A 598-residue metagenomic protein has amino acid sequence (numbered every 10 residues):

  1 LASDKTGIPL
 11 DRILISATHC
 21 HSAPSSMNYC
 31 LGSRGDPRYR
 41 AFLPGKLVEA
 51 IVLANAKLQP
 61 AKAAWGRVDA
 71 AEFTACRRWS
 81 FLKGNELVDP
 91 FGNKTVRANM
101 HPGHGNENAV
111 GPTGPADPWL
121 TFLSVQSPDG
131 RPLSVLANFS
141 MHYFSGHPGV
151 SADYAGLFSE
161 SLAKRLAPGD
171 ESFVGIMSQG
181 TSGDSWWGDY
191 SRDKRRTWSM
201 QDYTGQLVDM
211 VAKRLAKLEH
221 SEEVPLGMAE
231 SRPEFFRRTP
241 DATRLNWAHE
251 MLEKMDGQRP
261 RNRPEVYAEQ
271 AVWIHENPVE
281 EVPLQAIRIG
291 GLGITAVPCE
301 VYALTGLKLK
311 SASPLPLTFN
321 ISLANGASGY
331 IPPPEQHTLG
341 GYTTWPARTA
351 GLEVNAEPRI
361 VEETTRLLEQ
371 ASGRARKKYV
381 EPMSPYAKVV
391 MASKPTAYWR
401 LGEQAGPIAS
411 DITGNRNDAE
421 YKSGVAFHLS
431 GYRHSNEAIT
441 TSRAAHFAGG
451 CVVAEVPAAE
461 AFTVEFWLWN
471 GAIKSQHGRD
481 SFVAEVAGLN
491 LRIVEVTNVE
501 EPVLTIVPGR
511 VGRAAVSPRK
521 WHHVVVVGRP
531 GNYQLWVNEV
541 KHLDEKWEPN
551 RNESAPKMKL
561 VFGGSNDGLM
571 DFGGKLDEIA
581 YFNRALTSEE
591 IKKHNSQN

Functional and structural regions predicted by a protein language model:
L1-K388: Non-catalytic substrate/cofactor recognition surfaces at enzyme active-site rims
S145-G146, Y330, A405-D411, K474-S475 (+1 more regions): Short, solvent-exposed loop/turn elements at domain surfaces
K378-C451, G471-I473, A487-G488, N550-E553 (+1 more regions): Extracytoplasmic low-complexity segments
P385-V390, R443-T463, G509-A515, N566: Short surface loop/edge beta-strand patches of beta-sandwich-type extracellular domains that form ligand-contact sites
W399-R400, D411, T463-I473, V524-V526 (+2 more regions): Short hydrophobic/aromatic patches on beta-strands that form ligand-binding or substrate-lining surfaces
E420-G449, E465-K474, N490-N550: Extracellular glycan-interaction surfaces
K474-F482: Beta-strand acidic-aromatic groove motif in beta-rich domains, primarily in extracellular
P502, E545-K575: Flexible glycan-contacting loops in extracellular carbohydrate-active proteins
